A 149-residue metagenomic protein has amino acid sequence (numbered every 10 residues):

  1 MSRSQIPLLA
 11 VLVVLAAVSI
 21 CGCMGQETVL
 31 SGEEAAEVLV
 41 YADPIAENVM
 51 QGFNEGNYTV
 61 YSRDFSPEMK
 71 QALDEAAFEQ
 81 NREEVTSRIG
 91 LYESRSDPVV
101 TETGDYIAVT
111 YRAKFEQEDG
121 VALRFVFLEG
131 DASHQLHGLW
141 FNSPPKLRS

Functional and structural regions predicted by a protein language model:
M1-T28, S149: Secretory targeting signatures
S19, N48-V49, V60: A generic structured-segment signal
C23-E55: Short, low-complexity N-terminal intrinsically disordered segments enriched in polar/charged residues
E27, N48-E55, S87, S94-R95 (+1 more regions): Acidic, low-complexity intrinsically disordered segments
P44, T59-A108, D119: Short solvent-exposed beta->alpha transition segments
V99-S149: Exposed beta-sheet edge and beta->alpha loop/turn motif
